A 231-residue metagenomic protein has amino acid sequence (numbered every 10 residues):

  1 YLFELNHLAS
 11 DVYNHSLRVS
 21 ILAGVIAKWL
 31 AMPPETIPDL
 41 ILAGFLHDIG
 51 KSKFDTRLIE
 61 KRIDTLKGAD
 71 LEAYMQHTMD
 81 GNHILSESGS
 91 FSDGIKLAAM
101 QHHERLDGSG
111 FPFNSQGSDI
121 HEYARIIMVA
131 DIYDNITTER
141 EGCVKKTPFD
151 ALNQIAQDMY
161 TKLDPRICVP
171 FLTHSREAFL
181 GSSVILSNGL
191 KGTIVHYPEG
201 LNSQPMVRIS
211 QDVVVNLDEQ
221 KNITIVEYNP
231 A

Functional and structural regions predicted by a protein language model:
Y1-P230: Histidine- and acidic-residue-rich, metal-dependent catalytic cores
